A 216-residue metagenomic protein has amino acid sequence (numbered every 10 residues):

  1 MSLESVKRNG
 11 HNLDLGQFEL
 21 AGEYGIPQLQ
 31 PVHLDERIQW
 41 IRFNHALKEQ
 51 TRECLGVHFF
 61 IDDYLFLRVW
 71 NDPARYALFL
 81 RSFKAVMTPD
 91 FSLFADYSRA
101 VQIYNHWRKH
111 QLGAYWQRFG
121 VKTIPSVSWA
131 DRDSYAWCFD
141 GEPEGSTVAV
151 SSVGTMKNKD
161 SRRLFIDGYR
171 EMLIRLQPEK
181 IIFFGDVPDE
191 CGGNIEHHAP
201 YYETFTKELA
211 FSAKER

Functional and structural regions predicted by a protein language model:
M1-P31, N194-R216: C-terminal accessory extensions appended to soluble enzyme cores
G10-A77, Y97, R175: Non-catalytic, usually N-terminal nucleic-acid engagement modules in DNA/RNA processing proteins
N44-Q50, G56-V57, V69-A213: Eukaryote-skewed repeat-based solenoidal scaffolds used as protein-protein interaction platforms, primarily
